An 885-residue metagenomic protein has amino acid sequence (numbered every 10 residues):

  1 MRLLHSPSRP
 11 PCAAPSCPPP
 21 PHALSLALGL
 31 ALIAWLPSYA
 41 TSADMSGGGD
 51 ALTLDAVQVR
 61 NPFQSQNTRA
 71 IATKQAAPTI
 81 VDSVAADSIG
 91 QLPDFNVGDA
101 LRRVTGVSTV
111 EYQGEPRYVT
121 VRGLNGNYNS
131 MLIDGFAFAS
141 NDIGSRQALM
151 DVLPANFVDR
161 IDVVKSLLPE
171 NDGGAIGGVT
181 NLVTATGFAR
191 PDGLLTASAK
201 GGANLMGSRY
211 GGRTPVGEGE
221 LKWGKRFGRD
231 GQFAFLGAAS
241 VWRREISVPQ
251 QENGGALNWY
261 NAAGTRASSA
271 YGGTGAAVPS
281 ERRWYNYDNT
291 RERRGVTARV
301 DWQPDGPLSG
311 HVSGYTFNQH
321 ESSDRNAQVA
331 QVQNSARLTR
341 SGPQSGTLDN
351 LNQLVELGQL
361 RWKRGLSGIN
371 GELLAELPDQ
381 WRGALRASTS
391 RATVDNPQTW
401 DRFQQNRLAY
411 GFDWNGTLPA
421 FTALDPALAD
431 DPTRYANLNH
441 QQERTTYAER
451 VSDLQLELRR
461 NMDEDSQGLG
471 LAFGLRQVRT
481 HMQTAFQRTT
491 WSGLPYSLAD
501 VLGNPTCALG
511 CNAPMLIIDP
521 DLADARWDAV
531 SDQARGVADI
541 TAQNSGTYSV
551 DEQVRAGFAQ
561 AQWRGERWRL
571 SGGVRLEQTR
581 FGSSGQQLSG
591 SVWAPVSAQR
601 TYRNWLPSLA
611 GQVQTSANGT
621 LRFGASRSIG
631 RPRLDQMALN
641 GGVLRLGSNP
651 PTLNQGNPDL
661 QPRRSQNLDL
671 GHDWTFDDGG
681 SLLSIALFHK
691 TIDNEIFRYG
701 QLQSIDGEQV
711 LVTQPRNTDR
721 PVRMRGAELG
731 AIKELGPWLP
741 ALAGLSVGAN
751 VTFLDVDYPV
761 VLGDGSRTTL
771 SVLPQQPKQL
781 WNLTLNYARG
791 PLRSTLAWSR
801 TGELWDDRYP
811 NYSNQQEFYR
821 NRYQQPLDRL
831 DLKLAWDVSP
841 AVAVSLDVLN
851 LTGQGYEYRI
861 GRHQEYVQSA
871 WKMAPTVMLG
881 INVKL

Functional and structural regions predicted by a protein language model:
Q58-L92, Y118, G126, F136 (+1 more regions): N-terminal periplasmic "start-of-domain" segments of outer-membrane beta-barrel proteins
Q66, A70-T73, G98-A137, K165: Extracytoplasmic beta-strand/coil segments of soluble accessory domains associated with Gram-negative outer-membrane
S83, V119-S166, S198-K200: Periplasmic plug
A137, H481-Q483, V613, A617-N667 (+5 more regions): Surface-exposed extracellular loop regions of Gram-negative outer-membrane beta-barrel proteins, predominantly
D142-G144, N156-V163, P169-A267, T290-R294 (+3 more regions): Outer-membrane beta-barrel translocator/receptor signature
L351-L366, A542-R555, R600, I629-I692 (+5 more regions): Outer-membrane beta-barrel signature, preferentially recognizing the C-terminal barrel domain of Gram-negative
F688-I692, Q703, E708-P810, T852: Gram-negative outer-membrane beta-barrel transporters
R800-Y812, A835-L885: C-terminal beta-signal and adjacent terminal beta-strands/loops of Gram-negative outer-membrane beta-barrel proteins
